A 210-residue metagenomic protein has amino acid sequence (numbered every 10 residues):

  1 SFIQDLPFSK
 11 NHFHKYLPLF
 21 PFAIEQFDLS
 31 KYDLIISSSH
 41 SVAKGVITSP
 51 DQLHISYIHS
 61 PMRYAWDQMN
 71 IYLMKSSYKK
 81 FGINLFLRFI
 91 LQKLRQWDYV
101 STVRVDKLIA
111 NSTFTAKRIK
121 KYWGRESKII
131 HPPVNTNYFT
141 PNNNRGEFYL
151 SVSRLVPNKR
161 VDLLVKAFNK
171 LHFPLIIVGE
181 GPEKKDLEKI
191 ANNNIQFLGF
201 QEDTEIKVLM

Functional and structural regions predicted by a protein language model:
S1-K44: Active-site donor-binding segments of glycosyltransferases and PAPS-dependent sulfotransferases
L34-S37, T48-K79, K128: Active-site proximal beta-strand in glycosyltransferases
I36, R104-S112, I176: A short beta-strand/loop micro-motif in the catalytic core of glycosyltransferases that engages the nucleotide-sugar
M74-L108, A116: Membrane-proximal helix-turn-helix segments that form the acceptor-binding/catalytic region of lipid-linked
N111, S151-S153, V178-G179, L198: Short hydrophobic "strand-cap" motifs at the C-terminus of beta-strands
K117, K121, K128-I129, P133-E147 (+1 more regions): Acidic anion/phosphate-binding donor-loop and adjacent secondary structure in glycosyltransferase catalytic cores
V134, T140-I176: Conserved donor-binding/catalytic core segment of Leloir-type glycosyltransferases
K185-V208: Nucleotide-activated donor-binding/catalytic signature segment of Leloir-type glycosyltransferases, i.e., the conserved
